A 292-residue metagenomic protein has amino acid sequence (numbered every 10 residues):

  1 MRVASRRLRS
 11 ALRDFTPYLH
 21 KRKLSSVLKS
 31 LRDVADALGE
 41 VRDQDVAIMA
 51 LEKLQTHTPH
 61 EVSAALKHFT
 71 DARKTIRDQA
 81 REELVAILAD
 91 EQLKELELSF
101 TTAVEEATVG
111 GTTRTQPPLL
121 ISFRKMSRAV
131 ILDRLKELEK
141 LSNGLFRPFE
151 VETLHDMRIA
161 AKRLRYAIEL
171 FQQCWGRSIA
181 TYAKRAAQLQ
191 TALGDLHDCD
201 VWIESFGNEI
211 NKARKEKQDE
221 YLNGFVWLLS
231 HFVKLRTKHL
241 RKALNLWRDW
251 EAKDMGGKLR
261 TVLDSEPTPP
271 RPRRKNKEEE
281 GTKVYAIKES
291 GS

Functional and structural regions predicted by a protein language model:
M1-S292: Function-determining surface determinants
